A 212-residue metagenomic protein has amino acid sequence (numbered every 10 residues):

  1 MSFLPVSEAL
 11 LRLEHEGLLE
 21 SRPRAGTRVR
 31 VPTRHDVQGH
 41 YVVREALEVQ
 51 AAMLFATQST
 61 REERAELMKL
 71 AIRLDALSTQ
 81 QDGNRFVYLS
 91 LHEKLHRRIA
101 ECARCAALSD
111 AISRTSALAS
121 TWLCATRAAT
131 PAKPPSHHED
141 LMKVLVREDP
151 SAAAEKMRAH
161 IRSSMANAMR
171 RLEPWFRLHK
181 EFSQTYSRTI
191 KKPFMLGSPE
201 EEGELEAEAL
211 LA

Functional and structural regions predicted by a protein language model:
M1-T57, M169-E181, T185-A212: Short linear motifs at protein or domain termini
F3-P5, D82-G83, A128: Short, contiguous strand/loop micro-motifs
T57-T60, A128: Short helix-capping/linker segments at secondary-structure and domain boundaries
R61-A125, P134-R147, A152-S163, L178: Conserved amphipathic alpha-helical segments that form helical-bundle/coiled-coil interaction surfaces
T130-A132: Active-site loop of classical SDR/Rossmann-like NAD(P)-dependent oxidoreductases, centered on the catalytic Tyr-X3-Lys
